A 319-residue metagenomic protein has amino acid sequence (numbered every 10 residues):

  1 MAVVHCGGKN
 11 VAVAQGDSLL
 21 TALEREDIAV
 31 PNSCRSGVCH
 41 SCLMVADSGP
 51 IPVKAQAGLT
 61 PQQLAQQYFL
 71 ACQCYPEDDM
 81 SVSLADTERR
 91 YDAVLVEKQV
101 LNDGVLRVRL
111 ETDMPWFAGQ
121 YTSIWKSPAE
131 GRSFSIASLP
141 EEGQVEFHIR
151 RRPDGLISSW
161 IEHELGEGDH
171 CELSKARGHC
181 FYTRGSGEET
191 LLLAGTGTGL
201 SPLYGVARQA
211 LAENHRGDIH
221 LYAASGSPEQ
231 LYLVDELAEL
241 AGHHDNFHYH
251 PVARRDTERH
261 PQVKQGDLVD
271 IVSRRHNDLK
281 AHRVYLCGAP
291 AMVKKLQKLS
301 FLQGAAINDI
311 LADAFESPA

Functional and structural regions predicted by a protein language model:
M1-G8: Eukaryote-biased recognition of intrinsically disordered, low-complexity regulatory segments
N10, L19-P31, S41-T87: Iron-sulfur (Fe-S) cluster-binding segments and ferredoxin-like electron-carrier domains, especially [2Fe-2S]
Q15, S36, A65-Q66: Surface-exposed loops/turns
Y75-D86, S138-Q144, G185-E188: Ligand-binding loop in jelly-roll beta-barrel domains
P76, T87, P128-E130, K175-C180: Short, charged beta-turn/beta-strand-edge "cap" motif at the junction between a beta-strand and an adjacent loop
R90-H170, S174, E188-E189, S225-S227 (+1 more regions): Ferredoxin-reductase
R151-A319: FNR/FR-type flavoprotein reductase catalytic core
